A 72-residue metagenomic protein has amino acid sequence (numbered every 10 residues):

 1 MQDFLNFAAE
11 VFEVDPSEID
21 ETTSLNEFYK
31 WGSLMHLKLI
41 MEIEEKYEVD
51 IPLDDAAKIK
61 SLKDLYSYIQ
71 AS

Functional and structural regions predicted by a protein language model:
M1-Q2, L37, L62: Generic non-transmembrane alpha-helix signal with a bias for helix starts/N-cap capping motifs
M1-S17, A71-S72: Thiotemplate assembly-line natural product biosynthesis machinery
F4-F7, T22, E44: Generic signal for short, ordered secondary-structure residues within or immediately flanking folded domains
V11-K30, Y47-K58: Phosphopantetheine carrier-protein modules
E27-E45: Phosphopantetheine-attachment site and its flanking helix in carrier
I40-S72: C-terminal structural segments of small proteins and small subunits
